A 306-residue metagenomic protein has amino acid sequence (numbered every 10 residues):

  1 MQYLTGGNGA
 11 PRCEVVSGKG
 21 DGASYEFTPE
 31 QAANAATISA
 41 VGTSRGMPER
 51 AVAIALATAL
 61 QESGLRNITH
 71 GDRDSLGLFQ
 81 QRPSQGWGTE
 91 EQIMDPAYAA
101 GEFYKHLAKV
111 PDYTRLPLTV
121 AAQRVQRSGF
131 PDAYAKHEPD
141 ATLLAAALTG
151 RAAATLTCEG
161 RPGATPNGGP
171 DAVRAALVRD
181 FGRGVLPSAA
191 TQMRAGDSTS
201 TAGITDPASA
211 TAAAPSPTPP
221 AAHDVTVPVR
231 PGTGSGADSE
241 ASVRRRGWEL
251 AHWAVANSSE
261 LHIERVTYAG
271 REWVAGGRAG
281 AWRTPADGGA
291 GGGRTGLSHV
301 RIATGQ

Functional and structural regions predicted by a protein language model:
M1-A40, R151-A154: N-terminal export signals and maturation junctions of secreted/periplasmic proteins
E14-E26, G64-P117, R124-G129: Peptidoglycan-targeting cell-wall enzymes and recognition modules
N34, I38, A51-I54, P96-H106 (+5 more regions): Stable alpha-helical elements in mature extracytoplasmic
S39, E49-G64, R124-Q126: Short, functionally critical alpha-helical segments immediately adjacent to catalytic or ligand/cofactor-binding
E102-G169, R194-A195, H223-V227, N257-S258 (+3 more regions): Catalytic and binding regions of secreted/periplasmic enzymes and modules that target cell-wall glycans
C158-V243: Flexible, glycine-rich surface segments
D238, W273-P285: Conserved SxxK-family serine transpeptidase/carboxypeptidase catalytic domain of penicillin-binding proteins
W248-R265, T284: C-terminal soluble interaction/assembly domains
